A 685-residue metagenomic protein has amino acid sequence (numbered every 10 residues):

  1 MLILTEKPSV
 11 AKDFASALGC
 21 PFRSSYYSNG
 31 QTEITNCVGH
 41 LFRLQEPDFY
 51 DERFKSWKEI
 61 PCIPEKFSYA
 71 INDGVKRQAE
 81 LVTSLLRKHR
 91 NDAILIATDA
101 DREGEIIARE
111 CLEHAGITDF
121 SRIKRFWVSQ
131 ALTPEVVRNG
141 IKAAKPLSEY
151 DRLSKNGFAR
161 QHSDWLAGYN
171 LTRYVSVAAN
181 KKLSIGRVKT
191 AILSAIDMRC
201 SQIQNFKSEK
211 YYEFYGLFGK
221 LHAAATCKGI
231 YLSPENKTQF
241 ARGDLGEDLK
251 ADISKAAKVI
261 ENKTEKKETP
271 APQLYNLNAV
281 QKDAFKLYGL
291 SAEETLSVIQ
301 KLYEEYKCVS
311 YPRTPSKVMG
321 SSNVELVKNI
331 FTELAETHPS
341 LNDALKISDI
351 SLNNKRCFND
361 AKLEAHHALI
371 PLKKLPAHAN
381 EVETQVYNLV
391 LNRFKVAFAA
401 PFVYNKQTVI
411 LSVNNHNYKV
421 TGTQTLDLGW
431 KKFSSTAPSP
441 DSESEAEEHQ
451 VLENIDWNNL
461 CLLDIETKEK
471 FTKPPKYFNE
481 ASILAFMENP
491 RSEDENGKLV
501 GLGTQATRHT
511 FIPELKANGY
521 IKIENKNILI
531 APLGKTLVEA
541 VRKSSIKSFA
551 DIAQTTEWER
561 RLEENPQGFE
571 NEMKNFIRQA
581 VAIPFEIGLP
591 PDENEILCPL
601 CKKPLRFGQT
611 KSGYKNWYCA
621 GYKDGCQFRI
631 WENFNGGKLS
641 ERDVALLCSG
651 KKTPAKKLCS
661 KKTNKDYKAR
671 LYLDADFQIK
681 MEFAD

Functional and structural regions predicted by a protein language model:
M1-L2, R23, L86, D92 (+7 more regions): Basic, low-complexity terminal or inter-domain segments flanking catalytic cores
M1-Q161, W165, K237, E443 (+2 more regions): Intrinsically disordered, low-complexity regulatory segments
H89, P134-F218, T264-E268: C-terminal or mid-to-C-terminal helical accessory/interaction module adjacent to the motor/catalytic core
A97-D101, N180-K182, T264-Q273, K282-L290 (+3 more regions): Conserved short loop/turn motifs at secondary-structure junctions
P234-Y275, Q281: Metal- or metallocofactor-binding catalytic centers and their adjacent structured scaffolds across diverse enzyme
Y306-K307, G519: Glycine-centered, phosphate/nucleic-acid-interacting loop/turn motifs that mediate DNA/RNA or nucleotide
V309-S310, K522: Short beta-strand(s) of the beta-wing in winged-helix/HTH DNA-binding folds
